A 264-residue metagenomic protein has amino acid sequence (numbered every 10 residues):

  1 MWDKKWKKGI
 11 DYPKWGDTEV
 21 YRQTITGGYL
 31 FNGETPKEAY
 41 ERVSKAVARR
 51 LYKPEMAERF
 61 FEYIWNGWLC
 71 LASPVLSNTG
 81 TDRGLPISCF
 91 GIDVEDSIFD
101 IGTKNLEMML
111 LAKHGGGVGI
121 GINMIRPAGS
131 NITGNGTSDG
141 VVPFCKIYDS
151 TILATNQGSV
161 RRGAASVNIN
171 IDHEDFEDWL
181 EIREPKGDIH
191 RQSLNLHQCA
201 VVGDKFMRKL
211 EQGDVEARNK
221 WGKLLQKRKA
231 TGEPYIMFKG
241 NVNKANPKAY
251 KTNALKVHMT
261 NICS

Functional and structural regions predicted by a protein language model:
M1-S264: Extended catalytic cores of very large enzyme megasubunits
